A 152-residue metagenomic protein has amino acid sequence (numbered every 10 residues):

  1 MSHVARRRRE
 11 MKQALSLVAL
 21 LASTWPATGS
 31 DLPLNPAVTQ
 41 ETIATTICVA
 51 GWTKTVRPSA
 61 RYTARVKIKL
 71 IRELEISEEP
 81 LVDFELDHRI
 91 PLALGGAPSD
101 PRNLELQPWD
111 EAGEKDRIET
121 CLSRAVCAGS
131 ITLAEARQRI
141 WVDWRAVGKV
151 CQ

Functional and structural regions predicted by a protein language model:
H3-F84, A93-Q152: Nuclease and nuclease-like effector domains acting on nucleic acids or nucleotide cofactors
